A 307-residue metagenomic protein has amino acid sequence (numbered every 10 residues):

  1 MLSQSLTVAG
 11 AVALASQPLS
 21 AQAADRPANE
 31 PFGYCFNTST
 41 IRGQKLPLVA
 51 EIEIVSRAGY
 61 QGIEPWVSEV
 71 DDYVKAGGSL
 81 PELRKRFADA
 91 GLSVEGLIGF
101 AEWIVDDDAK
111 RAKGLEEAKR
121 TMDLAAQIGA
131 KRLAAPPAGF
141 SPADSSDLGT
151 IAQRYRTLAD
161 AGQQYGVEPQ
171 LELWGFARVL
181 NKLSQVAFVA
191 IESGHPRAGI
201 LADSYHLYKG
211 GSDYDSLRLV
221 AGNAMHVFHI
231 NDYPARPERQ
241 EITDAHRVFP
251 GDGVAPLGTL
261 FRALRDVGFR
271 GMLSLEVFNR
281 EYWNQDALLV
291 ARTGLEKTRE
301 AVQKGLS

Functional and structural regions predicted by a protein language model:
M1-Q17, Q22-A58, L180-A202, H206-S307: Histidine-acidic metal/acid-base catalytic patches
S5-L14, A24-N29, E53, R86-S93 (+1 more regions): Active-site acidic/histidine proton-transfer and metal-coordination neighborhood in alpha/beta enzyme cores
T40-R42, V67-E69, F100-W103, P137-S141 (+4 more regions): Active-site-proximal loop/turn and secondary-structure-junction residues that shape catalytic pockets, frequently
L48, Y73-A76, L80, R111 (+5 more regions): Flexible, glycine- and charge-enriched loops at secondary-structure boundaries
V49-S68, G129: Catalytic domains of carbohydrate-active enzymes, especially glycoside hydrolases
E64, G96-I98, A134, Q170 (+2 more regions): Conserved beta-strand positions in the central sheet of alpha/beta enzyme cores
E64-A88, P137-A143: Glycine-rich, proline-tolerant flexible connector loops at the mouths of alpha/beta enzymes
E69-D71, E102-D108, S141-S145, K209-G210 (+2 more regions): A short acidic, helix-capping loop that chelates divalent metal ions and anchors anionic groups
